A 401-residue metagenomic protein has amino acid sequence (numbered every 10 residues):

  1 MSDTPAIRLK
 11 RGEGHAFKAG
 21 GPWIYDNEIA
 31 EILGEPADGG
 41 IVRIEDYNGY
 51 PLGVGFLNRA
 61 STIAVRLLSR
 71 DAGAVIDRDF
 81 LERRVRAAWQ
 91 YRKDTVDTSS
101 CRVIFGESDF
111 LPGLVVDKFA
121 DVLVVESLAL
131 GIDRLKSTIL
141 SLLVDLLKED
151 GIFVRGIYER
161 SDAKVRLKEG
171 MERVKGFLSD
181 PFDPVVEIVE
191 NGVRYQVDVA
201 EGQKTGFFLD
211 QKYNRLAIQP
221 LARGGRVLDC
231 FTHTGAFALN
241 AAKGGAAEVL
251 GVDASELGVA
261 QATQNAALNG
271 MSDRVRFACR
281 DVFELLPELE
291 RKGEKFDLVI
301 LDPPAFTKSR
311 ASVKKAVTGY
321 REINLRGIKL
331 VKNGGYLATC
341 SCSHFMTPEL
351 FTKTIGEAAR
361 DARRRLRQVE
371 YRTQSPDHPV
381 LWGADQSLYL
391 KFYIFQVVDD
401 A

Functional and structural regions predicted by a protein language model:
M1-A120: Non-catalytic accessory regions of SAM-dependent methyltransferases
I104-D117, K136-F208, L216: Non-catalytic substrate-recognition/targeting regions of SAM-dependent transferases
G224-H233: Conserved class I S-adenosyl-L-methionine
T234-A247: Conserved SAM-binding loop of SAM-dependent methyltransferases across substrates and taxa, primarily the Class I
E248-D253: Conserved SAM-binding motif I beta-strand of class I
L257-I300: S-adenosyl-L-methionine
F296-R326: Mobile active-site "lid"/loop adjacent to the S-adenosyl-L-methionine
E322, Y336-A401: C-terminal catalytic and target-recognition region of SAM-dependent MTase-like enzymes, primarily methyltransferases
